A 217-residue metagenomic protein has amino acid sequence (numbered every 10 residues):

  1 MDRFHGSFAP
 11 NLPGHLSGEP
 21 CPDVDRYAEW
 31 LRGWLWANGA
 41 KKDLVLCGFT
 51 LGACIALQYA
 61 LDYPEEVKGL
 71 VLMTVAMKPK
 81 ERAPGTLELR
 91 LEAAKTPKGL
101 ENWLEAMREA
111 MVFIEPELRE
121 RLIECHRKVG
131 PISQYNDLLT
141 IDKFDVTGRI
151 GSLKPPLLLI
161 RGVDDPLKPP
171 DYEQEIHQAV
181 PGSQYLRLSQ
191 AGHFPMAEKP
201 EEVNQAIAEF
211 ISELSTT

Functional and structural regions predicted by a protein language model:
G6-C47, Q205: Active-site loop/oxyanion-hole signature of alpha/beta-hydrolase fold enzymes
G48-G52, A56: Gly/Ala-rich beta-loop-alpha elbow adjacent to hydrolase catalytic centers
L57, L61-D62, V67-P97: Flexible "cap/lid" loop of the alpha/beta hydrolase fold
K80-G85, K98-G151: Conserved alpha/beta-hydrolase catalytic His-Asp/Glu region
L153, L159-R161: Short beta-strand/loop motif that positions the catalytic acidic residue of the alpha/beta-hydrolase fold
P155, P169-Q178: Short alpha-helix in the alpha/beta-hydrolase fold that links the catalytic acid
D164-K168: Acidic catalytic loop of the alpha/beta-hydrolase fold
A191-N204: Catalytic histidine-centered segment of alpha/beta-hydrolase-like enzymes
